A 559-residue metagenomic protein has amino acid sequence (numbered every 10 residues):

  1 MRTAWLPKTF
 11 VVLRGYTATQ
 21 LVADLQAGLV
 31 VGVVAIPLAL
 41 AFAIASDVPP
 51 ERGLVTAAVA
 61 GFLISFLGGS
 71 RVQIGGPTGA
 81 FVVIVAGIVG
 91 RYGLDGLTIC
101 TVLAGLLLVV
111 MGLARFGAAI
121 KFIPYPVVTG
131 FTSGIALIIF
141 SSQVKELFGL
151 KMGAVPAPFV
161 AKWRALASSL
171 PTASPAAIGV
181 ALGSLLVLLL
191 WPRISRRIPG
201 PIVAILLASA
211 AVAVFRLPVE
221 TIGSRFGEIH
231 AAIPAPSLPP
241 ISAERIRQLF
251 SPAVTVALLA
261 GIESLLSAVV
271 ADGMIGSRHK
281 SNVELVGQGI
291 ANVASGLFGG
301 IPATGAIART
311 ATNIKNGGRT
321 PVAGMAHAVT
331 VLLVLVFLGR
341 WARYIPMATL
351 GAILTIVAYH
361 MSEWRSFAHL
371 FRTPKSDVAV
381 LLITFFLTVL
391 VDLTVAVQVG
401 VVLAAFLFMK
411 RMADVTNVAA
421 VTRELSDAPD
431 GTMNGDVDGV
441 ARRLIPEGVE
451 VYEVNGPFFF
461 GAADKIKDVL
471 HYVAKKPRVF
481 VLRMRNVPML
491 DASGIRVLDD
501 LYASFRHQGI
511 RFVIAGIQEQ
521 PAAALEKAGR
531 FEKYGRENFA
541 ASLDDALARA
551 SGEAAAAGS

Functional and structural regions predicted by a protein language model:
M1-A428, A462: Transmembrane helical cores of multi-pass ion-transport proteins
L13, L107, R278, V454-N455 (+2 more regions): Conserved short-loop catalytic and cofactor-binding motifs
I74, I514, F539: Conserved SAM-binding loop
V329, P521-A522, A541: Short secondary-structure capping/turn micro-motifs that flank functional sites
H360-A528, E532, S551-A554, G558-S559: The feature marks cytosolic C-terminal regulatory regions of anion transporters and related permeases
K533-R549: Short acidic-hydrophobic, aromatic-tinged amphipathic segments that line or gate anion-handling sites
